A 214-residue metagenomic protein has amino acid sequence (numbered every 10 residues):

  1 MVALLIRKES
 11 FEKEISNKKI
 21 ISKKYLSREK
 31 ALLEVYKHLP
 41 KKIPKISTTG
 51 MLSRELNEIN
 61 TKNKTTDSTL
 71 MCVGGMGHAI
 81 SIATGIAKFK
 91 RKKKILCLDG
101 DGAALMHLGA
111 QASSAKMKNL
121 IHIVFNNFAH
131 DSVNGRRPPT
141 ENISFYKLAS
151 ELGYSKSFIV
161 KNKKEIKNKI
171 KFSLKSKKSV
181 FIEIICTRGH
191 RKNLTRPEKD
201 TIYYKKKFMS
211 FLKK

Functional and structural regions predicted by a protein language model:
M1-V2, I6, Y154: A charged, well-structured terminal subsegment
A3-L5, I46, F181-E183: A structural signal for short, well-ordered beta-strand segments and their strand-loop junctions that often border
I6-E12, T49-S53, N127-A129, I185-H190: Glycine-rich beta-alpha junction loops
K8, I15-T48: Active-site pocket-lining segments that scaffold enzyme catalytic pockets across diverse folds
S10-I15, I21, I43, I202-K214: SAM-dependent methyltransferases
K13, R54-L56, S81: Phosphate- and divalent-cation-binding pockets in alpha/beta enzyme and binding domains that engage nucleotide-derived
E29-E34, H38, E58-K213: Thiamine diphosphate
P44-T65: Acidic-glycine-rich active-site phosphate/pyrophosphate-binding loop
